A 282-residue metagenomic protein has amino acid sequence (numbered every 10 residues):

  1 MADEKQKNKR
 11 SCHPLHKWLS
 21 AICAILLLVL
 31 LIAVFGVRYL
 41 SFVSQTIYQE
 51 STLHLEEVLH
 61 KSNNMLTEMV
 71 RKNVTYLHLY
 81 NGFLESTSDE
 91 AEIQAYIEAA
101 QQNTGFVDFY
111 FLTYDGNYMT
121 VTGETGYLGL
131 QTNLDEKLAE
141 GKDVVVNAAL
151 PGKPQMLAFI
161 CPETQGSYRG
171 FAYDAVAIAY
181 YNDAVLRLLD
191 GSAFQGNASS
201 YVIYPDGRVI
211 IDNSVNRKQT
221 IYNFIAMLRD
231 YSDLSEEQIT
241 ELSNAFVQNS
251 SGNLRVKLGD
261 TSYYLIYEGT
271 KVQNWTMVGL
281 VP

Functional and structural regions predicted by a protein language model:
M1-C12: N-terminal Lys/Arg-rich, disordered targeting/topogenic segments
D3-K5, L53-H60, E68-D143: Extracytoplasmic/periplasmic sensory segments of membrane signal-transduction proteins
P14-D89: Juxtamembrane extracytoplasmic/periplasmic/luminal helical "stalk" adjacent to the first N-terminal
S44, L186-S192, I266, G279-P282: Membrane-interface helix-start motif
E90-T104, A175-M227: Solvent-exposed, extracytoplasmic
G116-E124, L157-I160, G207-S214, I266-Y267: Amphipathic coiled-coil signal-relay and dimerization helices
M119-A184, L188-S192: Extracytoplasmic/periplasmic ligand-binding sensor regions of membrane-associated signaling proteins
L228-P282: Extracellular/periplasmic juxtamembrane segments that couple receptor/chemosensory ectodomains to their
